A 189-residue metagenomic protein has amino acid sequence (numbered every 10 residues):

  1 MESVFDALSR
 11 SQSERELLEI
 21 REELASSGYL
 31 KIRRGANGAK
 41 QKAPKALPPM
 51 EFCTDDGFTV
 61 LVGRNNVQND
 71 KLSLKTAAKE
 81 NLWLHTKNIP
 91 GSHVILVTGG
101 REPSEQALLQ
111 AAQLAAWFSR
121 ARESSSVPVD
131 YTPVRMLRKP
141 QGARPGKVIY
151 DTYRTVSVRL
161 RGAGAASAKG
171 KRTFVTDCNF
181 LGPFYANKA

Functional and structural regions predicted by a protein language model:
M1-S92, L96-A189: Extended, highly charged segments
